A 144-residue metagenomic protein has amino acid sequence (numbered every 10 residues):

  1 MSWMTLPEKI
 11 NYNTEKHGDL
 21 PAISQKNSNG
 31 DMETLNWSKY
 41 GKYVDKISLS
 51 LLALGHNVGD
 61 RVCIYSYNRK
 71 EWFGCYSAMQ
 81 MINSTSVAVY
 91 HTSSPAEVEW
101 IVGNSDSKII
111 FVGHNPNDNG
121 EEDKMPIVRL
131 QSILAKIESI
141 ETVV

Functional and structural regions predicted by a protein language model:
M1-M4, Q131-I133: Flexible, low-complexity linker/hinge segments
S2, D19, I23-S77, S94-E99: Conserved AMP-binding/adenylate-forming core of the ANL superfamily
T5, K39, Y43, E122-P126: Soluble or luminal CAZymes and related metallo-dependent hydrolases
M81-V144: Structural core segment of the AMP-binding/adenylate-forming
